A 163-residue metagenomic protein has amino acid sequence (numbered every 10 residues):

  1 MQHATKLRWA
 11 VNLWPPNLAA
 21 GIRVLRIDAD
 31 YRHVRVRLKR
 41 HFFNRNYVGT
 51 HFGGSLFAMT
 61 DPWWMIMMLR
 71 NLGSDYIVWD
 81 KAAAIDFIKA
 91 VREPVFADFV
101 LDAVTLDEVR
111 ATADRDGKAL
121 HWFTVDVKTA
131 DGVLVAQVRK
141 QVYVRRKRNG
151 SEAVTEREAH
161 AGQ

Functional and structural regions predicted by a protein language model:
M1-A19, F43: Alpha-helical membrane-targeting segments
A19-T50: Catalytic strand-loop segment that frames the active site of acyl-thioester-processing enzymes
A19-V24, K81-F87, E108-R110: Short structured motifs
A20, R32-V34, W79-A83, E93-A97 (+1 more regions): A generic structural signal for short beta-strands and their flanking turns/coil linkers
D30, H41-N44, D61-W64, A103-L106: Short, charged/polar surface micro-motifs in flexible loops or helix N-caps
F43-W63, Y76-I77: Hot-dog-fold acyl-thioester-processing enzymes
M67-V104: Hydrophobic beta-strand-centered segment that forms part of the acyl-chain substrate-binding groove
V91-R92, D102-Q163: HotDog/MaoC-like acyl-thioester-processing domains
